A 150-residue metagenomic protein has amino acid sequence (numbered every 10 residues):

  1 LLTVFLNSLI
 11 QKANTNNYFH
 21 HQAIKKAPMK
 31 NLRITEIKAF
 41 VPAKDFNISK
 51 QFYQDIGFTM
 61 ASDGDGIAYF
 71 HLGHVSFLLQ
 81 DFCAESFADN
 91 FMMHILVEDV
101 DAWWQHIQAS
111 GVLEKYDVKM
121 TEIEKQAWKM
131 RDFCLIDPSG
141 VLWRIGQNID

Functional and structural regions predicted by a protein language model:
L6, Q11, F19-Q22: Short hydrophobic targeting helices and cationic amphipathic motifs that mediate membrane/organellar targeting
F19-N47, M93, I149-D150: N-terminal beta-strand motif that seeds the catalytic metal site of vicinal oxygen chelate
L32-T35, E85-N90, A127: Short glycine-enriched loop/turn motifs at secondary-structure junctions
R33, F40-F77: Core segments of cupin and vicinal oxygen chelate
K38-F40, Y69, M92-H94, D132-C134: Short aromatic/hydrophobic contact patches that present stacked aromatics for nucleic-acid/ligand binding
T59-M92, V97, L142-Q147: Conserved short beta-strand elements that form part of the metal-binding/catalytic scaffold of enzyme active sites
H94-L142: Vicinal oxygen chelate
